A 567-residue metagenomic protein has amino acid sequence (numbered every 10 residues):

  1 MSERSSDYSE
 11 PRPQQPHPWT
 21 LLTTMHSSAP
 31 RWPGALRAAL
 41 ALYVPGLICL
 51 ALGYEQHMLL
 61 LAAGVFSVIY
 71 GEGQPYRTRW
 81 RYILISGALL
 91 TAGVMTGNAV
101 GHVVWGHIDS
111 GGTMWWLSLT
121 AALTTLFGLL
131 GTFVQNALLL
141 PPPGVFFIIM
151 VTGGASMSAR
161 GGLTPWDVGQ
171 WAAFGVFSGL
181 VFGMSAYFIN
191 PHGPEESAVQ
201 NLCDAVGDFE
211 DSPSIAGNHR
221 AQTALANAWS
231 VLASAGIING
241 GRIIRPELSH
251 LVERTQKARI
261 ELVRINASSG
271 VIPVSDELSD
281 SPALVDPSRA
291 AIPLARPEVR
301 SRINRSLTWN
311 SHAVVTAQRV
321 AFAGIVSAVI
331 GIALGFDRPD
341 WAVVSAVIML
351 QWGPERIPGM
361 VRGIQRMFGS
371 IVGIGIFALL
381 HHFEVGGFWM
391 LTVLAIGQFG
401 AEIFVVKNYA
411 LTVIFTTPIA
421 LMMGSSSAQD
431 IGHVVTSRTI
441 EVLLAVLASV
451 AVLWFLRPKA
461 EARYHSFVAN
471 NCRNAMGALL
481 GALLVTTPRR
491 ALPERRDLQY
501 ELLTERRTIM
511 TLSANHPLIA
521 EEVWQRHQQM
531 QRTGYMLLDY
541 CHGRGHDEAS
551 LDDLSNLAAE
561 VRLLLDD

Functional and structural regions predicted by a protein language model:
M1-A51, E55, R160-A173, F177-W341 (+1 more regions): Cytosolic regulatory and coupling regions of membrane transport/channel systems
R4-D7, S28-R37, Q56-A62, G112-L123 (+2 more regions): Hydrophobic alpha-helical transmembrane segments
E10-T20, A38-G46, L50, Y54-Y76 (+6 more regions): Pore- and pathway-forming membrane helices of multi-pass small-molecule/ion transporters and channels
H26-P30, Q74-Y82, D109-W116, R160-T164 (+8 more regions): Membrane-helix interfacial "entry" motifs
G64, L90, G324, V343-M349 (+8 more regions): Alpha-helical transmembrane segments of multi-pass membrane proteins
L84-G106, M360-A378: Membrane-helix boundary elements
G97-M114, A137-L138, F383: Transmembrane alpha-helix boundary signature
S306-I396: Core alpha-helical transmembrane segments of integral membrane proteins
